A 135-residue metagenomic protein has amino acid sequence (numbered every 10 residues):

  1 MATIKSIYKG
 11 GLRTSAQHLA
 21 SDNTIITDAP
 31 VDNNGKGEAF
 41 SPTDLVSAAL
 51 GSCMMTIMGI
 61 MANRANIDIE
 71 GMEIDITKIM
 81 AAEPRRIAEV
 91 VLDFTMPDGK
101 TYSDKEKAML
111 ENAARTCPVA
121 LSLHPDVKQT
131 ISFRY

Functional and structural regions predicted by a protein language model:
M1-A48, G59-Y135: Extended beta-strand/beta-hairpin segments
C53-M54: Alpha-helical metal-binding/catalytic segments enriched in His/Glu/Asp
